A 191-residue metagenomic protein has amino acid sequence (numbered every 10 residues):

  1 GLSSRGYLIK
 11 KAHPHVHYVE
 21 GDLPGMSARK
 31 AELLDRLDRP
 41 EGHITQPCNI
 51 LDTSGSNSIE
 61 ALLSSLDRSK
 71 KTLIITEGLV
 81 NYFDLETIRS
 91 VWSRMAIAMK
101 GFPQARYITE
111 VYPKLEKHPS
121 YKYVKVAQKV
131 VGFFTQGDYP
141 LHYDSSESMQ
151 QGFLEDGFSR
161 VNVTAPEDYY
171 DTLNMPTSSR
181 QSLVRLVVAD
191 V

Functional and structural regions predicted by a protein language model:
L2-V191: Alpha-helical subdomain
